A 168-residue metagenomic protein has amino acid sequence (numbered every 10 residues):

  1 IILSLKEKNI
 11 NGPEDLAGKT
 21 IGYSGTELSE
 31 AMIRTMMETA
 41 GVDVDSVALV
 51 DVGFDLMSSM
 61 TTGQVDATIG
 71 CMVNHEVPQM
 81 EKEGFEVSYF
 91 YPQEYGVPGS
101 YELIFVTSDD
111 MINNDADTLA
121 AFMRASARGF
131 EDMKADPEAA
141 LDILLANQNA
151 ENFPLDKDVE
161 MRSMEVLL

Functional and structural regions predicted by a protein language model:
I1-G53, M57-T62, D66-N74, Y89-Q93 (+1 more regions): Short, glycine-/small- and polar/acidic-enriched structural segments that line small-molecule recognition paths
I1-I10, S100-T118: A bilobed periplasmic-binding-protein/Venus flytrap-type ligand-binding module shared by bacterial periplasmic
I10, V42-V44, F85, A150-L155: Helix N-cap/coil-helix junction residues
G18-Y23, Q64-D66, D110-I112, A127-M133: Second-shell loop/turn segments in exported
A40, F85-S88, V106-T107: Short, hinge-like loop/turn segments at secondary-structure boundaries
Q64, P78-Q93, N152-L155: Ligand-binding "clamshell"
N113-L168: Secondary-structure end/capping motifs
